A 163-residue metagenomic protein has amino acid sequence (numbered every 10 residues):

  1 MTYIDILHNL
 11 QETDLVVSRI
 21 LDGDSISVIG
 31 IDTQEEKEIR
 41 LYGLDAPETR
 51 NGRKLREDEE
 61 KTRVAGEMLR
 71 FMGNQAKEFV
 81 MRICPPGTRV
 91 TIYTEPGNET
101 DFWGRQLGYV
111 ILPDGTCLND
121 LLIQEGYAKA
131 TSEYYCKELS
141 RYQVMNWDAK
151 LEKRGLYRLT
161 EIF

Functional and structural regions predicted by a protein language model:
T2-L121: Electropositive
F102-E152, L156: Conserved beta-structured recognition patch
T160-F163: Short coil/turn segments at secondary-structure boundaries
